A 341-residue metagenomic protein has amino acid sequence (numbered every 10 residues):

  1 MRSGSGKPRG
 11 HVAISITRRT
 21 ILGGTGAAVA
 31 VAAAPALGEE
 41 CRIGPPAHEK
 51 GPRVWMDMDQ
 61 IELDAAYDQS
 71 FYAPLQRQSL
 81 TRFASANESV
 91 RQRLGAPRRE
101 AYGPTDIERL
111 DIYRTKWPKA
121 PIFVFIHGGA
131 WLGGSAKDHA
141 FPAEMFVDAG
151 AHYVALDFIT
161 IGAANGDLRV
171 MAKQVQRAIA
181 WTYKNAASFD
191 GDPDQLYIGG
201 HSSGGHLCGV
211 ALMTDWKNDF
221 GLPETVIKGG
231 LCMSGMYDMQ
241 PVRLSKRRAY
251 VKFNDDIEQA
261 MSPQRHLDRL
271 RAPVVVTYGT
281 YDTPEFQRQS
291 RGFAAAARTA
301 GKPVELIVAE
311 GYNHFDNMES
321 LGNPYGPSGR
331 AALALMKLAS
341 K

Functional and structural regions predicted by a protein language model:
M1-I16, A27-A30: N-terminal secretory signal peptides
T20-G23: Sec-dependent signal peptide recognition, specifically the positively charged N-region followed immediately by
A36-G38: Boundary at the C-terminal end of the N-terminal hydrophobic targeting segment
C41-K341: Alpha/beta-hydrolase superfamily serine-hydrolase fold, recognizing
